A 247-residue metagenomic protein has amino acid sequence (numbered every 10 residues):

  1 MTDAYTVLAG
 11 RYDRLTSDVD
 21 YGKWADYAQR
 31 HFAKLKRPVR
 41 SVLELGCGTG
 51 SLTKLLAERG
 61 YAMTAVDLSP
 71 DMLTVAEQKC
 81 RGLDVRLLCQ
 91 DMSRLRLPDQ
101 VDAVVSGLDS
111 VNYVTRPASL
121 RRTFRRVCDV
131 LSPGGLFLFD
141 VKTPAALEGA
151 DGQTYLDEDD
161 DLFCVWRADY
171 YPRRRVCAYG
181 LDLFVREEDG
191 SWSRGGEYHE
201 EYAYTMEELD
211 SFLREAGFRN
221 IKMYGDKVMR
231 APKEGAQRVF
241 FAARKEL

Functional and structural regions predicted by a protein language model:
M1-P38: Conserved class I S-adenosyl-L-methionine
V39-G46: Conserved class I S-adenosyl-L-methionine
S51-R94: Class I SAM-dependent methyltransferase SAM/SAH-binding core
R96-A103: A short acidic, Gly/Pro-enriched loop at the edge of an enzyme's catalytic core that lines a small-molecule cofactor
G107-D109: Residues lining the SAM
R121-P133: A short glycine-rich, Lys/Arg-flanked "PGG" loop and its adjoining helix->strand segment in the class I
L138-D210: SAM-dependent methyltransferase
Y202-L247: C-terminal lobe and adjacent flexible extensions of AdoMet/dcAdoMet transferase-like proteins
